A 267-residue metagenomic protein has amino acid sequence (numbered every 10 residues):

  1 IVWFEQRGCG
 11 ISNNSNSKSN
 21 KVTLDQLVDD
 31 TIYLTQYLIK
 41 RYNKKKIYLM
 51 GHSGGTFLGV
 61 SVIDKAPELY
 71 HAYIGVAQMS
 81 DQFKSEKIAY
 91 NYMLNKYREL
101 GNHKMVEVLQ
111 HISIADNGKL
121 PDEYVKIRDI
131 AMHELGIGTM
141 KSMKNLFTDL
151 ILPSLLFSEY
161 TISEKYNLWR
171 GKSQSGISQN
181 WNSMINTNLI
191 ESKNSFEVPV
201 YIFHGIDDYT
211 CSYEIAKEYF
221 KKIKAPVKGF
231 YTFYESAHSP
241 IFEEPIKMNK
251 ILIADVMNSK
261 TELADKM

Functional and structural regions predicted by a protein language model:
I1-N13: Conserved alpha/beta-hydrolase
Q26-K46: Conserved acidic catalytic loop of the alpha/beta-hydrolase fold
F57-G59, I63, E68-D116: A catalytic-pocket lid/entrance helix-loop region that shapes and gates access to the active site across common
L100-E191, V198: Alpha/beta-hydrolase
F196, I202-H204, D208: Short beta-strand/loop motif that positions the catalytic acidic residue of the alpha/beta-hydrolase fold
Y209-I215: Conserved alpha/beta-hydrolase "acid-adjacent" motif
K221-S239: Catalytic histidine neighborhood in serine/cysteine hydrolases with alpha/beta-hydrolase-type architecture
S236-P245, N249: Catalytic histidine-centered segment of alpha/beta-hydrolase-like enzymes
